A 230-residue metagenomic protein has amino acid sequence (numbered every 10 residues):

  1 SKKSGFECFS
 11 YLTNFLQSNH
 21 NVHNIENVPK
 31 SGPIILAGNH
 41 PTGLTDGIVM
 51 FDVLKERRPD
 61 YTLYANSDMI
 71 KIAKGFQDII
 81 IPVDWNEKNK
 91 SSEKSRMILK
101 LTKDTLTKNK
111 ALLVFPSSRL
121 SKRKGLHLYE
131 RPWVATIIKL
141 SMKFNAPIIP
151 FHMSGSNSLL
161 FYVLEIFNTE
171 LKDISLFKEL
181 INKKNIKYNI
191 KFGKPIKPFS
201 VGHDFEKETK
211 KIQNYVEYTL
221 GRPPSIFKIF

Functional and structural regions predicted by a protein language model:
S1-H40, G47-V49, R58-D60, I226-F230: Membrane-anchoring hydrophobic helices of lipid-metabolizing enzymes
F9-T13, M50-L54, L99-K103, I137-I138: Short amphipathic alpha-helical segments and helix-helix/interface helices
Y11-Q17, K88-E93, L126-H127: Short, flexible loop segments at the rims of nucleotide/cofactor-binding pockets, characterized by
N19-I25, S67-M69, L99-T105: Short, charged beta->alpha transition segments
H20, Y61-L63, L112, I148: Hydrophobic beta-strand scaffold residues
H23-I25, Y64-N66, V83-W85, G193-P195 (+1 more regions): Conserved beta-strand termini and adjacent loop/short-helix elements that scaffold enzyme active sites in alpha/beta
I34-S91: Catalytic core of membrane glycerolipid acyltransferases/transacylases, capturing the structured, soluble-facing
R96-F230: Non-catalytic C-terminal accessory region of glycerolipid acyltransferases and related lyso-lipid remodeling enzymes
